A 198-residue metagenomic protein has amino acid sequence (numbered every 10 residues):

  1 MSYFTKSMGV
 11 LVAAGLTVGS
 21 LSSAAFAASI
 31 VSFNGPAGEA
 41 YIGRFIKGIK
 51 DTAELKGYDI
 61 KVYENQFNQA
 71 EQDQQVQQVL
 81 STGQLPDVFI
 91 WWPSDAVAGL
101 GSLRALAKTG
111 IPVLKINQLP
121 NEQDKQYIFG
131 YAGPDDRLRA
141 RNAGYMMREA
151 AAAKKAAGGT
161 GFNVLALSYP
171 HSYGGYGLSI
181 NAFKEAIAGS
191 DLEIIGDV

Functional and structural regions predicted by a protein language model:
Y3-T5, L11-L16, S23-V198: A residue-level marker of the well-folded mature domains of exported/periplasmic proteins
